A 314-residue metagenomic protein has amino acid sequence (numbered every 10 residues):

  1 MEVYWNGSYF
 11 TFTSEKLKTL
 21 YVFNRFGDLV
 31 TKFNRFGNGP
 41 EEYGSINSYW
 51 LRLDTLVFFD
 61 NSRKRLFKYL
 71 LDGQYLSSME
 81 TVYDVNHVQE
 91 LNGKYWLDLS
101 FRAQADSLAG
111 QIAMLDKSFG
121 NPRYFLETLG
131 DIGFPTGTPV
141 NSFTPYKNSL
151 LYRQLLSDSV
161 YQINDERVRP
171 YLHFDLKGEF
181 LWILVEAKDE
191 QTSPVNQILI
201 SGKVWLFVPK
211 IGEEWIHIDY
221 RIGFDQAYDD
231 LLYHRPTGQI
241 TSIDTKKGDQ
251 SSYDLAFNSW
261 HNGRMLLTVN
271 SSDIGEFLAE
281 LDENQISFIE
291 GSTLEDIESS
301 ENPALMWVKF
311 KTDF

Functional and structural regions predicted by a protein language model:
M1-E2, Y43-S48, Y83-L91, G133-N141 (+2 more regions): Repeated scaffold domains used in trafficking and secretory/extracellular systems, primarily beta-propellers
M1-K18: Beta-strand-rich domains and repeat architectures in extracellular enzymes and scaffolds, especially beta-propellers
T19-Y21, K64-F67, Q104-A113, S157-Y161 (+3 more regions): Structural motif
D28-N61: Blade-loop segments of beta-propeller domains
N34-E42, E80-N86, T128-G133, F174-F180 (+1 more regions): Short coil/turn segments at the loop-to-beta-strand junctions that recur within blades of beta-propeller repeat folds
D60-G110, Y124-I132: Asp-box/WD-like beta-propeller blade repeats and closely related beta-sheet repeat scaffolds
L115-D165: Loop-centered beta-sheet repeat module
Y171-V195, R235-N262, G275: Conserved blade-ending motifs and adjacent loop-strand segments that build the rim/top face of beta-propeller domains
